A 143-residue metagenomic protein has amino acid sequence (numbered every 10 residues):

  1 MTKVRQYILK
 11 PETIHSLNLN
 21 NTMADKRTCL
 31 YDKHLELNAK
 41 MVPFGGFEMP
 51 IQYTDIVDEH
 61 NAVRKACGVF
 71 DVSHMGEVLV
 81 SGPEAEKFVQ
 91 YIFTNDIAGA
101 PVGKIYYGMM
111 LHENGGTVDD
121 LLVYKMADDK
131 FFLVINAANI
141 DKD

Functional and structural regions predicted by a protein language model:
Y7-L9, L17-D143: Basic, glycine/lysine-rich polyanion-binding surfaces/domains
